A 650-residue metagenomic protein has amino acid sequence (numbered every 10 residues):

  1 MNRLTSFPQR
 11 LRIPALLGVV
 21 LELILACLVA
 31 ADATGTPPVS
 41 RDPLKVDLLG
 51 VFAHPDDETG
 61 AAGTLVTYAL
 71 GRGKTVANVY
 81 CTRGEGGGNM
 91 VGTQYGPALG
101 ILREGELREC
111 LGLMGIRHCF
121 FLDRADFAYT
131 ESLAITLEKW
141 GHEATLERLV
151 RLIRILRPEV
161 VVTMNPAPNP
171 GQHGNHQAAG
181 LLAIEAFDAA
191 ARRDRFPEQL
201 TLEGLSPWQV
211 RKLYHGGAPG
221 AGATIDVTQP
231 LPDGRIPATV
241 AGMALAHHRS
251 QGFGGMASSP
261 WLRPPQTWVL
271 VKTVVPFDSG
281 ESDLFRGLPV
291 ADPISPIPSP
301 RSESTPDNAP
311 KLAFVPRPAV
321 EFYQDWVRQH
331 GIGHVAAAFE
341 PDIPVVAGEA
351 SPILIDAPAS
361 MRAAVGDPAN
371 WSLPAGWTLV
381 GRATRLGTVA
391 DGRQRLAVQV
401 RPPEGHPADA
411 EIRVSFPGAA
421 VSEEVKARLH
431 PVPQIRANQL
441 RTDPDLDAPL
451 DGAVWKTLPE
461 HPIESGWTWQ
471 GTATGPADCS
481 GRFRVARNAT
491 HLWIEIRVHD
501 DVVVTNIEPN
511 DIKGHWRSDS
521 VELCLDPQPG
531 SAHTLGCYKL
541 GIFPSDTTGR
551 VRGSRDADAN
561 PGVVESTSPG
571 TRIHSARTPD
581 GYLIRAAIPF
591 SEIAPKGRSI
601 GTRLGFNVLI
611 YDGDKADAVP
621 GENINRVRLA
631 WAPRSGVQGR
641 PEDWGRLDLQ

Functional and structural regions predicted by a protein language model:
M1-I13: N-terminal secretory signal peptides that target proteins for export/translocation
P14-L28: Bacterial N-terminal signal peptides
A31-I155, Q177, I184-D188, R192: Active-site rim/loop-helix segments in enzyme catalytic domains that contact anionic ligands
A31-V51, E131-V335: Metal-dependent de-N-acetylase/amidase catalytic core
H54-D57, R83-G87, A125-Y129, P166-G171 (+3 more regions): Solvent-exposed loop/turn segments at secondary-structure junctions within structured extracellular/periplasmic domains
C119-F120, R192-L200, A532-C537: Acidic/polar loop patches that form or flank catalytic/metal-binding clefts of enzymes that bind anionic ligands
Y323-P431: Long beta-sheet-rich domains in secretory-pathway and surface-associated proteins
P402-Q650: Structural preference for beta-rich elements and adjacent junctions enriched in aromatics
